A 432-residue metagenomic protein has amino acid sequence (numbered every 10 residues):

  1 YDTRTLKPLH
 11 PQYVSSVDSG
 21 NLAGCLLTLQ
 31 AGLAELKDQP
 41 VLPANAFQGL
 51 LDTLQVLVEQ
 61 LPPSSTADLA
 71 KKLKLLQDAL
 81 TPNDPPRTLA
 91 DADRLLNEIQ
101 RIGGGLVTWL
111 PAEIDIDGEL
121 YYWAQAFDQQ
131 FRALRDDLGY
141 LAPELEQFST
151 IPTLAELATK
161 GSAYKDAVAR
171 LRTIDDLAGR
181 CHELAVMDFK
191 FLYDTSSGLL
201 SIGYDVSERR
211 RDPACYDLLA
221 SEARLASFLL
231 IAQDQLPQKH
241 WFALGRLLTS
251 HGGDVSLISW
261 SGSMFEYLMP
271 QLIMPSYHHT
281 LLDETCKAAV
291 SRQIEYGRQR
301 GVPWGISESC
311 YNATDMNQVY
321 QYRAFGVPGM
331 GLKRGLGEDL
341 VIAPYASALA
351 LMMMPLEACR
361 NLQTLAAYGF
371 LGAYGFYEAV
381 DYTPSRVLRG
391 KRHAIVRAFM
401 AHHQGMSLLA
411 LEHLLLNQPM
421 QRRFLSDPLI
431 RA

Functional and structural regions predicted by a protein language model:
Y1-A432: Ser/Thr/Asn(+Pro)-rich, low-complexity disordered segments
